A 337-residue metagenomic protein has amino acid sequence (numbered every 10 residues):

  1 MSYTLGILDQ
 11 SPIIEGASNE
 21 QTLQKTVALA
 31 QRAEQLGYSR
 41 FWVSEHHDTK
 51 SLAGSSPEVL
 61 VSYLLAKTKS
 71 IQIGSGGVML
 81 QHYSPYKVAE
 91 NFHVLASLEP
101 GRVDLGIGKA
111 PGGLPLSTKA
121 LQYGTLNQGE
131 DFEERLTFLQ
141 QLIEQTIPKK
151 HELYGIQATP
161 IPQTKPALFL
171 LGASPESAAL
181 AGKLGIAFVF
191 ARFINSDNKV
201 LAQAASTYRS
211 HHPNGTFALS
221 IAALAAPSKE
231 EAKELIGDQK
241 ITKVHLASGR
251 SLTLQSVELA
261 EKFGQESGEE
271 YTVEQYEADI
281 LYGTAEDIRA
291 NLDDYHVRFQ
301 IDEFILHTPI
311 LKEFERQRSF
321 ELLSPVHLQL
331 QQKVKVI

Functional and structural regions predicted by a protein language model:
M1-T68, V336: N-terminal beta1-alpha1-beta2 module of alpha/beta enzyme domains
S2, I7-N19, H82-I147: Flexible, glycine-rich active-site loops centered on histidine and acidic residues that chelate a metal or position
S2-I7, R40, S70-G77, R102-G106 (+4 more regions): Structural preference for beta-strand elements that scaffold enzyme active sites
L5, G37, E45, L64 (+5 more regions): Conserved, mostly hydrophobic/aromatic
D9-Q24, V78-P85, P162-G172, Y276-A285: Active-site mouth loops of central-metabolism enzymes
V61-K69, A96-V103, L180-K183, S206-H212 (+1 more regions): Acidic (Asp/Glu)-rich catalytic clusters
L126-G155, K199-F299, Q331-V334: An alpha-helical appendage that flanks or caps ligand/catalytic pockets
E176-I194: A conserved active-site cap/scaffold subdomain adjacent to cofactor or substrate pockets
